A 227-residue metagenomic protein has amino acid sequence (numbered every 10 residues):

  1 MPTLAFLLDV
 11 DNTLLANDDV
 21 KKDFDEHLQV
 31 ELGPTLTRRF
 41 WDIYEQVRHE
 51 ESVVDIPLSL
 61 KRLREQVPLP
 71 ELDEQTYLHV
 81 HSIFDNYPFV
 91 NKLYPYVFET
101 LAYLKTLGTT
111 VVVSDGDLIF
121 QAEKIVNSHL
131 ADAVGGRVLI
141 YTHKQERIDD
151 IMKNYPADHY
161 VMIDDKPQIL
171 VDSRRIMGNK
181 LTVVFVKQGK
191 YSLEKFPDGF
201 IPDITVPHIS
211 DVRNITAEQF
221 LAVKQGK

Functional and structural regions predicted by a protein language model:
M1-I43: Active-site neighborhood of HAD-like aspartate-dependent phosphohydrolases
M1-P2, V126, L130-M162, K166-K227: Asp-based, Mg2+/Mn2+-dependent phosphohydrolase catalytic module
D9-V10, L15, V113, I163 (+1 more regions): Short hydrophobic segments within beta-strands
T13, L118-I119, Q168, Y191: Conserved Rossmann-like nucleotide-cofactor binding loop
V20, P34, E45-D85: A metal-dependent, Asp-based hydrolase signature
K22, E26, P57, L118-A122: Short, surface-exposed alpha-helical segments at coil->helix boundaries
S82-V112, Q145: Short, acidic loop-to-helix structural element flanking the phosphoryl-transfer center in phosphate-processing enzymes
F98-V111, D115-L139: Substrate-recognition/cap helix-loop segment adjacent to the acidic, metal-dependent catalytic center of Asp-based
